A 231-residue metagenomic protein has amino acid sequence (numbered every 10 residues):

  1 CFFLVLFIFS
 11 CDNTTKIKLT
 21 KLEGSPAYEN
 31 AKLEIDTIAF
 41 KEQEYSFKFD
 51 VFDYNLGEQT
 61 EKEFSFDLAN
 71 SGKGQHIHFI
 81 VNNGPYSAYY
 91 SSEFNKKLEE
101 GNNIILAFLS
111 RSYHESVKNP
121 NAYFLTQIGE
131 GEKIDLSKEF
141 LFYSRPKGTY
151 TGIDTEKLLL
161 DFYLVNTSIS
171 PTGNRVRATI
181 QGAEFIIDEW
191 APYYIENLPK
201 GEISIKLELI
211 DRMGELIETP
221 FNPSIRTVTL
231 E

Functional and structural regions predicted by a protein language model:
F7-S10: C-terminal motif of bacterial Sec signal peptides marking the signal peptidase cleavage site
T14-E42, I128-G152: Short, compositionally biased P/S/T/A/G/V-rich stretches that sit at domain boundaries
F40-K48, Q59-S65, G152-D161: Short coil/turn motif common to extracellular beta-sandwich-like domains
Y45-F49, G101-R111, F162, P199-L209: Short, well-structured beta-strand segments within conserved domains
Y54-H76, V165-A178: Solvent-exposed loop/turn segments flanking beta-strands in beta-repeat/beta-sandwich domains
N83-S91, G182-W190: Short beta-strand segments within Ig-like beta-sandwich modules, predominantly Fibronectin type-III
Y86, S110-N119, F185, I210-T219: Short acidic/polar inter-strand loop motif in beta-rich domains
K138-R175, F185-D188: Surface-exposed interaction/gating patches
